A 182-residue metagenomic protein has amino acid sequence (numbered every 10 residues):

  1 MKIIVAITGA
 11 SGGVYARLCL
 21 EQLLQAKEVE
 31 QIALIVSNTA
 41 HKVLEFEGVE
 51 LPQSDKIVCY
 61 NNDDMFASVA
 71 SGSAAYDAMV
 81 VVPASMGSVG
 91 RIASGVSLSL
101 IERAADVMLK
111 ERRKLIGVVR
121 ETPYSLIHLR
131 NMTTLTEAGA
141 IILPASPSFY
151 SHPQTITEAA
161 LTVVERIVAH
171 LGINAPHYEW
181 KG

Functional and structural regions predicted by a protein language model:
M1-I116, R120-G182: A cross-family phosphate/adenosyl-ligand binding-site feature
